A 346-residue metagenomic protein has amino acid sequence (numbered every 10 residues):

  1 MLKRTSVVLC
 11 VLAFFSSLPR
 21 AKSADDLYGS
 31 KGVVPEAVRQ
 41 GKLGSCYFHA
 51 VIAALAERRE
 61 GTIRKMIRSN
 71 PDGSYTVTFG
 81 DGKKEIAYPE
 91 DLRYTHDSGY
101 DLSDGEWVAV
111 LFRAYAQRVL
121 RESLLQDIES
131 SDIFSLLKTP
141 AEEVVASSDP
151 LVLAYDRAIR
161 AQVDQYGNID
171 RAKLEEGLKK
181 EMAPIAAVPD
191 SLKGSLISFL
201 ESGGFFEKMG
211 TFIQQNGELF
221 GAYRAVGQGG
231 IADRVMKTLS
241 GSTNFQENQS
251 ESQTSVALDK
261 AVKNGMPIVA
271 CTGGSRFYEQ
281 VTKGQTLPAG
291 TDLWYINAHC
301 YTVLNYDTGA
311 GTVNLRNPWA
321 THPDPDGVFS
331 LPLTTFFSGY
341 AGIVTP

Functional and structural regions predicted by a protein language model:
M1-V7: Bacterial N-terminal signal peptides that target proteins for export
L2, L12-A13, S191: Compositionally biased, low-complexity segments
V8-S16: Bacterial N-terminal signal peptides
S17-A21: Sec/Tat signal peptide C-region and signal peptidase I cleavage site
K22-P346: Accessory/interaction modules and long regulatory regions
